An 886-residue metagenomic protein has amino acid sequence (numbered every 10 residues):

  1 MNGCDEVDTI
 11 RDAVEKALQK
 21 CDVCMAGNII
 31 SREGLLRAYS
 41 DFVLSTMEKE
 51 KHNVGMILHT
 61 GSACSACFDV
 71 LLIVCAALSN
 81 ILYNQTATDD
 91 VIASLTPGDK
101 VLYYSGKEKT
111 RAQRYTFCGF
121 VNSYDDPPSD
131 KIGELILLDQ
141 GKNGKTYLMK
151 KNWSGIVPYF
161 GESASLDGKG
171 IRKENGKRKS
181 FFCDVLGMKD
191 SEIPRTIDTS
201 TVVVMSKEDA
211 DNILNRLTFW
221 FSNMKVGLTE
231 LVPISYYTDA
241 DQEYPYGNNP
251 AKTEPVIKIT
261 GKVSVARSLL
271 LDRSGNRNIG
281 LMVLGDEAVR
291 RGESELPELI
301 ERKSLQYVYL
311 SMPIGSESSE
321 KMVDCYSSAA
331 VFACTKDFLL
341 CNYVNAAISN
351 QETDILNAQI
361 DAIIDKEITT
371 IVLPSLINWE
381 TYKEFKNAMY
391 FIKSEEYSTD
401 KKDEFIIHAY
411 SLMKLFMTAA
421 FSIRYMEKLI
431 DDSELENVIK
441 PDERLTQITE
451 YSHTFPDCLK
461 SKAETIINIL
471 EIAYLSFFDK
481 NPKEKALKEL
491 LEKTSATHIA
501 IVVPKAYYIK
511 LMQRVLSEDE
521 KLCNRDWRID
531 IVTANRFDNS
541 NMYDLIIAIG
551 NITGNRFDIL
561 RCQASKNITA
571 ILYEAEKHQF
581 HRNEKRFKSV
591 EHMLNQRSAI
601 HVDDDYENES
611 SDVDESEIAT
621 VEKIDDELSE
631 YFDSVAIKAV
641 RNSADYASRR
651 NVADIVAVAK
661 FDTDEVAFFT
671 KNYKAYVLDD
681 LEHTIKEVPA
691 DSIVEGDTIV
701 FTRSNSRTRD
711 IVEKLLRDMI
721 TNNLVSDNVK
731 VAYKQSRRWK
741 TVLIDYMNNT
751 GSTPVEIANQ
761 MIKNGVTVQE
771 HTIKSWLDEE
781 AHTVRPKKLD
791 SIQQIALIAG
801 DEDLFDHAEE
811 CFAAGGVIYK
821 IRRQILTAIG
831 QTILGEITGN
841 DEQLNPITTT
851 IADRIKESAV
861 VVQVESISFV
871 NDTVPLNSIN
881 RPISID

Functional and structural regions predicted by a protein language model:
N2-Q113, S123, S129-I132, L137 (+7 more regions): Helicase motor interdomain insertion/brace
H52, A93, Y606-N728, I795 (+1 more regions): Preference for solvent-exposed, low-hydrophobicity sequence contexts
G141, N175, M205-S274: Inter-Walker segment of RecA-like/P-loop motor cores
K252-T369, T381, A575-S589, L594-S598: Signature of the SF2 helicase/ATPase Hel1-core->accessory helical subdomain module
V289, V515-A619: Conserved RecA-like P-loop NTPase helicase motor core
S752-N764: Short alpha-helical "recognition helix" segments of helix-turn-helix
K763-K787: Recognition helix of helix-turn-helix/homeodomain-like DNA-binding domains that insert into the DNA major groove
K787-D806: DNA major-groove recognition helix of helix-turn-helix/homeodomain DNA-binding modules
